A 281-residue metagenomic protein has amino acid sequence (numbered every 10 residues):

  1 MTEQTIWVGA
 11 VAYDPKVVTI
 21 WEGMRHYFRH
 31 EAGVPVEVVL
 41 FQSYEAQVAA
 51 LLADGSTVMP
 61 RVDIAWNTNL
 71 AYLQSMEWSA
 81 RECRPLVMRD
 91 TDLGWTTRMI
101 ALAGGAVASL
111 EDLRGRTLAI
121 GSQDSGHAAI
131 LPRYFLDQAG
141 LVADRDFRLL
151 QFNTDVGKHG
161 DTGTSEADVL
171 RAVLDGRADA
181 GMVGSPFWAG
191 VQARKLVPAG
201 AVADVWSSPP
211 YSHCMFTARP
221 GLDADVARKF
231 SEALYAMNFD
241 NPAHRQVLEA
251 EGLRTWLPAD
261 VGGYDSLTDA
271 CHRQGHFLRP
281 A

Functional and structural regions predicted by a protein language model:
M1-L73: Extracytoplasmic small-molecule ligand-binding "clamshell" domains of the periplasmic binding protein/Venus flytrap
T2-A10, P15-G23, Y211, A218 (+1 more regions): An extracytoplasmic/periplasmic, membrane-proximal ligand-sensing/linker region
V38-G55, L70, D144-R171: Short helix-initiation/N-cap motifs at beta->coil->alpha
A50-V58, L113, V173-L174, F230: Hydrophobic residues within well-ordered alpha-helices
W66-A80, D137-Q138, A167-A199: A ligand-binding cleft/hinge motif common to bilobed small-molecule-binding domains
E82-D92, R145-F152, A193-P210: Short beta-strand->loop
L86-S109, F216-R219: Hydrophobic/proline-rich hinge and linker segments of small-molecule sensing/allosteric domains, predominantly
A101-L118, S122-Q123, A143: Flexible hinge/capping segments at coil-to-helix
